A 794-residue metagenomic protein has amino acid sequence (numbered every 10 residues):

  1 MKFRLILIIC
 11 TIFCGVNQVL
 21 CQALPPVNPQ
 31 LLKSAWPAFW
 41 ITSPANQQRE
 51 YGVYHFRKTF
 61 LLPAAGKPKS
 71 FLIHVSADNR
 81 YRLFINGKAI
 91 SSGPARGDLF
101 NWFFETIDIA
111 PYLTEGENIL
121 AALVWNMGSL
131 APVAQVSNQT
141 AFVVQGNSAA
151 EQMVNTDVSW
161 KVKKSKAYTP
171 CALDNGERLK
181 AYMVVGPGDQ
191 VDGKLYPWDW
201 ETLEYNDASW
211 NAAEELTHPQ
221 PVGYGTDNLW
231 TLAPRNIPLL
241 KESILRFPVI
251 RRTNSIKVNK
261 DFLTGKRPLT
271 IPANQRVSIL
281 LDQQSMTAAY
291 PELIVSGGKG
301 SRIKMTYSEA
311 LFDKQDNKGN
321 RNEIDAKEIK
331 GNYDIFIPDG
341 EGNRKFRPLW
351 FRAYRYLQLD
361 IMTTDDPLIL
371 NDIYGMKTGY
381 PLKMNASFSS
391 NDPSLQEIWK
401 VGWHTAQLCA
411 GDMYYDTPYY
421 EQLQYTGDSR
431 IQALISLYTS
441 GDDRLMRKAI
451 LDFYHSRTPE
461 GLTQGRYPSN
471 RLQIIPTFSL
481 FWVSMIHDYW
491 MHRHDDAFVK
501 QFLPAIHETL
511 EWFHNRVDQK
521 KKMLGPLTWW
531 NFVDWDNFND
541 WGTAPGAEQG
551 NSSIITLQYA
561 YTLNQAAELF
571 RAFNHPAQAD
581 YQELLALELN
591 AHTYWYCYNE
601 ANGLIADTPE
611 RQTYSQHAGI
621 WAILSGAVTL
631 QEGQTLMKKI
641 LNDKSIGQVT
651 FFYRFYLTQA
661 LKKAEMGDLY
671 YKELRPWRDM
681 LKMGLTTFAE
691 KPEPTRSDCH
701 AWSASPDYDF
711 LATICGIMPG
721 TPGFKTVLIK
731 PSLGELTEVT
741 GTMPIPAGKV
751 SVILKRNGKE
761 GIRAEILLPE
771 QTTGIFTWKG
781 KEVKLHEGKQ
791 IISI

Functional and structural regions predicted by a protein language model:
M1-P26: Bacterial Sec-dependent N-terminal signal peptides
A23-Y419, D428, R444-L445, A449 (+2 more regions): Extracellular/oxidizing-compartment recognition motifs
Q47-Q48, L72, A95-D98, D108 (+15 more regions): Alpha-helix capping and helix-loop boundary segments enriched in small/acidic/polar residues
N155-C171, Y356, T364-V401, Q407 (+5 more regions): Active-site acid/base region of carbohydrate-active enzymes
A172-D199, I256, Q315, L584 (+2 more regions): Non-catalytic C-terminal accessory modules of carbohydrate-active enzymes
K180, G188-V191, E421, T439 (+7 more regions): C-terminal capping/lid segments that line or modulate ligand- or cofactor-binding pockets
Y290-E309, L357-M362, T426-S456, I486-R493 (+4 more regions): Alpha-helical support elements that line or immediately flank enzyme active sites and cofactor-binding pockets
